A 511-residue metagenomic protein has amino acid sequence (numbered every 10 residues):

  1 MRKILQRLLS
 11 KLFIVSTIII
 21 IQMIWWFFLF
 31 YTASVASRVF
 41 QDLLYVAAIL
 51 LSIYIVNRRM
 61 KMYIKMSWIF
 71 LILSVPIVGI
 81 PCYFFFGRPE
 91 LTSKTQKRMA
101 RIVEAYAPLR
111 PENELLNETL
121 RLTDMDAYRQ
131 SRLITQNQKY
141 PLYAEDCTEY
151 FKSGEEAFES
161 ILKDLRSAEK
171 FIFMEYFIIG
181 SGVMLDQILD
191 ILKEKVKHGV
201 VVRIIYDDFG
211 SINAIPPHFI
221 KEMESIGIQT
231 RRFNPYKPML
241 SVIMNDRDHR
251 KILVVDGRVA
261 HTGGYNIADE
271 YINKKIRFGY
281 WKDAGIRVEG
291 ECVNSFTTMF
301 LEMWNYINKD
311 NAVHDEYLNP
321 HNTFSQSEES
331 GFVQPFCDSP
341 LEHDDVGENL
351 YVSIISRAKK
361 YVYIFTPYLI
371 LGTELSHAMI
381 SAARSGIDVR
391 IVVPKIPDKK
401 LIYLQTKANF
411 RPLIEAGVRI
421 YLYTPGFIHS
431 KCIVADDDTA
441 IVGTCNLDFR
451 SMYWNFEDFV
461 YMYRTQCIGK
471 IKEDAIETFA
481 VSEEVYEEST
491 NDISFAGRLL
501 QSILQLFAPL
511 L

Functional and structural regions predicted by a protein language model:
M1-N349, S353, R357, S381 (+7 more regions): N-terminal localization/anchoring segments of enzymes in phospholipid and broader phosphate metabolism
F177, P367-Y368, I402: Glycine- and other small-residue-rich loops at beta-strand/loop junctions that grip anionic moieties
F365-T366, Y423, V442-G443: Thr-Gly-centered strand-to-loop micro-motif
Y368-V389, P394, K399: Helical hairpin unit composed of two closely spaced alpha helices linked by a short loop
H377, Y403-K407: Short glycine/threonine-rich loop-to-helix capping motif typified by GTGT followed within a few residues by an Asp-Pro
R419: Surface segments flanking catalytic/ligand-binding clefts of nucleic-acid enzymes
K431: Catalytic-core elements of nucleic-acid end-processing and repair enzymes
